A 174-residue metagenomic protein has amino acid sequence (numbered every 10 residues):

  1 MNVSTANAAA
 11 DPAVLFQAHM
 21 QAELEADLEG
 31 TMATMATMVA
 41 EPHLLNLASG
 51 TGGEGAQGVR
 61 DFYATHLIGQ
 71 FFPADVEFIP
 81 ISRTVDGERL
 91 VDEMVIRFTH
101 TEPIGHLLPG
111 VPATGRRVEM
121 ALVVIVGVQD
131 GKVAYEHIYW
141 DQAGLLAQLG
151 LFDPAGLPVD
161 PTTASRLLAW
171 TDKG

Functional and structural regions predicted by a protein language model:
M1-G174: C-terminal and inter-domain tail/linker signature
